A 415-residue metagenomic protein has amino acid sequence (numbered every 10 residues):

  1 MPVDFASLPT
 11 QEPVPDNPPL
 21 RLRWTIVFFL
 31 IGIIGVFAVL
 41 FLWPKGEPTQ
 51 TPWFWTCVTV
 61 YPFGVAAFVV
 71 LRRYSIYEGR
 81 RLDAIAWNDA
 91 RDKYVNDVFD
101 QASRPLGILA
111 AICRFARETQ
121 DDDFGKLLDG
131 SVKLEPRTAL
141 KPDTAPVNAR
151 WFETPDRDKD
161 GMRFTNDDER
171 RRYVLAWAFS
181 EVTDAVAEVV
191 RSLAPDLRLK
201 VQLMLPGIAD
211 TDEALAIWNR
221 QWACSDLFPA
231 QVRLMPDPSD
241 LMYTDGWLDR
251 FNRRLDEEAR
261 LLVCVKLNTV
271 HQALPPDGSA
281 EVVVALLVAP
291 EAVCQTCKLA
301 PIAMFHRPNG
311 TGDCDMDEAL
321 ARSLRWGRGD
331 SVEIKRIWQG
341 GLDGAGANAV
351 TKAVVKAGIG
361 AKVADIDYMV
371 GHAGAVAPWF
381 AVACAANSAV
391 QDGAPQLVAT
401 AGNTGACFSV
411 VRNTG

Functional and structural regions predicted by a protein language model:
M1-R253, E257-A259, H271, P275-A280 (+1 more regions): Conserved "HGTGT" condensation-loop signature of ketosynthase/thiolase-family condensing enzymes that catalyze
C264-T269: Generic short beta-strand segments
